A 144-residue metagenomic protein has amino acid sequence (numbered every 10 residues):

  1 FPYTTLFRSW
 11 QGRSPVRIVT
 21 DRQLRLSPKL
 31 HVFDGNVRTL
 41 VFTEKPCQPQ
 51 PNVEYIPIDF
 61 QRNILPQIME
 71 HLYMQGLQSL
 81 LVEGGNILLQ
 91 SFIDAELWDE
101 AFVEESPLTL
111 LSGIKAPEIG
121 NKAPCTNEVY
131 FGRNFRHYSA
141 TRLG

Functional and structural regions predicted by a protein language model:
F1-L6: Short, small-residue-biased leader/transition segments that mark boundaries at the very start of proteins
F7-G144: Enzymes that bind and transform nitrogen-containing heteroaromatic metabolites
